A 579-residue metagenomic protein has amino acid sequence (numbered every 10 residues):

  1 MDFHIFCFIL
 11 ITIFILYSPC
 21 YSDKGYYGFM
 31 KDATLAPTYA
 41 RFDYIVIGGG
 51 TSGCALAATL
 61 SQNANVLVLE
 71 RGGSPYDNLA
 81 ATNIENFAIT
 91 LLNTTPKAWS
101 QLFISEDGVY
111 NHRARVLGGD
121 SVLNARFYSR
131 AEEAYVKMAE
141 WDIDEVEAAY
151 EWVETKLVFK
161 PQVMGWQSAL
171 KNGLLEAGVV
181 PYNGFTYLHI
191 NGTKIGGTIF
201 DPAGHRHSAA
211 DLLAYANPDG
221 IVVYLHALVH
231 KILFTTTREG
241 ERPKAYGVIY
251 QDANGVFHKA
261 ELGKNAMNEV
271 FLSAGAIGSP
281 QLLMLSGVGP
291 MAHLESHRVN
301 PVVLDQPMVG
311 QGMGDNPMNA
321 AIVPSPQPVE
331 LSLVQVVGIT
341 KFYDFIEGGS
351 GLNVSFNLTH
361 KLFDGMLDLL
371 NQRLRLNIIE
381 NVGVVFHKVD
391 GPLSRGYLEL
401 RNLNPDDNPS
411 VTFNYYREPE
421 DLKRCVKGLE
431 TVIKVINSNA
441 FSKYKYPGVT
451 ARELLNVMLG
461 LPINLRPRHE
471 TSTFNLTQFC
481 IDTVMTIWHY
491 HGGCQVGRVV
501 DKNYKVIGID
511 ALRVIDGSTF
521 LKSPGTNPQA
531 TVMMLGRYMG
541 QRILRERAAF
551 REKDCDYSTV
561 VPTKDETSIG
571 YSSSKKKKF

Functional and structural regions predicted by a protein language model:
D2-D43, Q62, R542-R545, A549-K576: Extreme N-terminal leader/targeting segments of oxidoreductases
C20-M138, D144, E295, V303-G310 (+1 more regions): N-terminal glycine-rich phosphate/pyrophosphate-binding loop and immediately adjacent elements
N65-L67, G72-D77, I232-P243, G247-L333: Glycine-rich loop(s) and the adjacent beta-strand/alpha-helix scaffold that form part
N86-E176, V385-D406, S410: Redox-cofactor-proximal catalytic regions of oxidoreductases
A134-Y135, E140-A245, Q251, T450-P467: Conserved redox-cofactor binding core of oxidoreductases
G220, P280-L393, N402, P419-S442 (+6 more regions): Mid-to-C-terminal "cap/lid" subdomains and adjacent gly/pro-rich loops that border and regulate access to redox
H387-E399, C494-R513: FAD-binding beta-loop-beta segment adjacent to the flavin cofactor pocket
G508-P524: Short FAD-binding loop at a beta-strand-to-alpha-helix junction that anchors the flavin cofactor in diverse
